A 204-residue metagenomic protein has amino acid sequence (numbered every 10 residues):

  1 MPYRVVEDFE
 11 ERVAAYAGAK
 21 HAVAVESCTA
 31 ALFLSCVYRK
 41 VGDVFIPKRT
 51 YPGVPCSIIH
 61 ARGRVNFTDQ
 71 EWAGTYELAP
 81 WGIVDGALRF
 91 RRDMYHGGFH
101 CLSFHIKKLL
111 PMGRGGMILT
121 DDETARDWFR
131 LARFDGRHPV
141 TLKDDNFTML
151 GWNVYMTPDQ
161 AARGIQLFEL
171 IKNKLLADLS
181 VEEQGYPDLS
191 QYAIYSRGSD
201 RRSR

Functional and structural regions predicted by a protein language model:
M1-E7, R137, K172: A glycine-/small-polar-enriched, mobile loop at the entrance of the PLP active site in fold-type I
Y3, E26-T29, K48, E123: Alpha-helix N-cap/helix-start capping motif
V6-V44, S57-A61: Phosphate-binding glycine-rich loop
A19, E71-W72, I106: Short, acidic/glycine-rich phosphate-metal binding loop used to engage nucleotide
A31, V54, A125: Short phosphate-engaging motifs
L34-H96: PLP-dependent aminotransferase-like
R91-R204: Active-site region of PLP-dependent enzymes
